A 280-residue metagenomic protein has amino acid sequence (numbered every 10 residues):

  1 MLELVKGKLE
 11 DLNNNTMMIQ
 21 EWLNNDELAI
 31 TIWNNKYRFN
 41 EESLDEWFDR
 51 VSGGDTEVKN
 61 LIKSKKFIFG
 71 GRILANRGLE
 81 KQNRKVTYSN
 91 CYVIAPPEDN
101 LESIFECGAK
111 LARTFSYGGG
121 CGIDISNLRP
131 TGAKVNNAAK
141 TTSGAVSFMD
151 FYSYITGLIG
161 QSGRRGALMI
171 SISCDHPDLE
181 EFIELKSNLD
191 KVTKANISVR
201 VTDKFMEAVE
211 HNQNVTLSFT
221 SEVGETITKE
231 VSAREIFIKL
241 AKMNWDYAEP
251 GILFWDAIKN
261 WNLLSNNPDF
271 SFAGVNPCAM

Functional and structural regions predicted by a protein language model:
M1-M280: Extended catalytic cores of very large enzyme megasubunits
